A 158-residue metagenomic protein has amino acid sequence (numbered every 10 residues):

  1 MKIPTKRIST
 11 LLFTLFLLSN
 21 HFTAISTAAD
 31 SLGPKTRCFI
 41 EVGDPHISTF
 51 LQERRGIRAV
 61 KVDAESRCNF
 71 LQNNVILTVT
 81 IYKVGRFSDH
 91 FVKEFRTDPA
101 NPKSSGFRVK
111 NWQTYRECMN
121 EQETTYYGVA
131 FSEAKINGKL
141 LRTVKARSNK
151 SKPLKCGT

Functional and structural regions predicted by a protein language model:
K2-L12: Bacterial N-terminal signal peptides that target proteins for export
L11-N20: Bacterial N-terminal signal peptides
S26-T158: Mature extracytoplasmic or otherwise solvent-exposed domains
